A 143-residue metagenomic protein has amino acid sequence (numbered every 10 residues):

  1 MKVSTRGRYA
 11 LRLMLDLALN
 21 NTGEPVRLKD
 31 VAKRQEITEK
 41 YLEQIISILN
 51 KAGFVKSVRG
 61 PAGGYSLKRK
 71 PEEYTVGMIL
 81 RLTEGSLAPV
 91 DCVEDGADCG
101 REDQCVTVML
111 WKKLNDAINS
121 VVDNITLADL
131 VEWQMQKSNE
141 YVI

Functional and structural regions predicted by a protein language model:
V3-T5, Y9-L11, L15-I37, K56: N-terminal helix-turn-helix DNA-binding core of bacterial DNA-binding proteins
K33, N50-K51: Alpha-helical residues within the helix-turn-helix
K40: Key DNA-contact positions within bacterial/archaeal DNA-binding proteins
I46-S47: Short, hydrophobic-biased segments on the C-terminal half of alpha helices that form "recognition helices"
F54-A62, S66-L67: Beta-hairpin "wing" of winged helix-turn-helix
P71-D95, T107-V108, K112-A117: Conserved segment of winged-helix/HTH DNA-binding domains
G96-I143: C-terminal regulatory/oligomerization modules of transcriptional regulators
